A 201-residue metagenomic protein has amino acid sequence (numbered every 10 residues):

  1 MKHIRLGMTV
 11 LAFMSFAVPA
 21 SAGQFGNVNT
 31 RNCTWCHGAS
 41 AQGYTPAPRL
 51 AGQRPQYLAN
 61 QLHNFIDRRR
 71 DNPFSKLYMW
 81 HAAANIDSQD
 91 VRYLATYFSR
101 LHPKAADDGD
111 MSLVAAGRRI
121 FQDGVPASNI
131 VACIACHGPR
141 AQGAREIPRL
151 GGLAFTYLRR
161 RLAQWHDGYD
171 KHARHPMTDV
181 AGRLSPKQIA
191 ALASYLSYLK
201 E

Functional and structural regions predicted by a protein language model:
M1-R5: Positively charged n-region of N-terminal signal peptides that target proteins for export
G7-A17: Bacterial N-terminal signal peptides
S15-T30, G43-P48, R100-A127, P148 (+1 more regions): Electrostatic cytochrome c docking/interface patches
G23-R68: The feature marks the first
R31-S40, L94, I130-R140, L192: The canonical Cys-X-X-Cys-His
Y44-A51, F65-G109, A144-R149, H166-L199: Axial heme c-ligation environment in periplasmic c-type cytochrome domains
R49-Q56, C136, R149-T156: Short cysteine/histidine-rich metal-coordination sites, predominantly Zn2+-binding motifs
